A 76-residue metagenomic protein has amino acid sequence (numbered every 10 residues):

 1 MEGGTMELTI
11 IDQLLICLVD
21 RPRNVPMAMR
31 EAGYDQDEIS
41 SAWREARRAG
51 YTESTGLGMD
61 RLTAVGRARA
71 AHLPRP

Functional and structural regions predicted by a protein language model:
E2-Y34, S41: Short amphipathic alpha-helical interface segments
M29, I39, V65-R67: Short, intrinsically disordered, low-complexity terminal segments
D37, R44-E45, A49: Amphipathic, hydrophobic secondary-structure cores in small proteins
S40, L57-G58: Short loop/turn and capping residues at structural boundaries
R47-L57: A short, conserved structural fragment
G58-A64: Minor-groove-contacting beta-hairpin "wing" of winged helix-turn-helix DNA-binding domains
R67-P76: Short, amphipathic alpha-helical interaction segments positioned at domain boundaries
